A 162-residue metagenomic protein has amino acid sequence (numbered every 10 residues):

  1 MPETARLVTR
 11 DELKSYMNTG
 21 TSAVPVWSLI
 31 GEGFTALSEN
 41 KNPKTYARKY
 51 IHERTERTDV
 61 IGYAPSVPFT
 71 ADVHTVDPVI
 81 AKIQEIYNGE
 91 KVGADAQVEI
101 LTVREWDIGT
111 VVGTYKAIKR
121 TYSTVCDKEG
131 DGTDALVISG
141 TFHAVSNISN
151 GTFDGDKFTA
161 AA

Functional and structural regions predicted by a protein language model:
M1-T75, T121-L136: Solvent-exposed edge beta-strands and adjacent loop segments that serve as assembly or binding interfaces
T4-R6, S22-A23, V92, R104 (+2 more regions): Surface-exposed, hydrophilic segments of mature proteins
L13-M17, I100, G151, F158: Extended hydrophobic/Leu-rich segments
N18, L29-G31, Y87, K91 (+6 more regions): Intrinsically disordered, low-complexity segments enriched in small/polar residues
D59, G89-D95, A144-S146, A162: Short, surface-exposed linear patches
H74-I80, I148-T152: Short, cysteine-centered beta-strand-loop-beta hairpins and adjacent loop/turn segments enriched in charged/polar
I80-K116: Short, acidic/charged, Gly/Pro-enriched secondary-structure junctions
A117-A162: Mixed-charge, glycine-accented linear interaction segment located at domain edges/termini
